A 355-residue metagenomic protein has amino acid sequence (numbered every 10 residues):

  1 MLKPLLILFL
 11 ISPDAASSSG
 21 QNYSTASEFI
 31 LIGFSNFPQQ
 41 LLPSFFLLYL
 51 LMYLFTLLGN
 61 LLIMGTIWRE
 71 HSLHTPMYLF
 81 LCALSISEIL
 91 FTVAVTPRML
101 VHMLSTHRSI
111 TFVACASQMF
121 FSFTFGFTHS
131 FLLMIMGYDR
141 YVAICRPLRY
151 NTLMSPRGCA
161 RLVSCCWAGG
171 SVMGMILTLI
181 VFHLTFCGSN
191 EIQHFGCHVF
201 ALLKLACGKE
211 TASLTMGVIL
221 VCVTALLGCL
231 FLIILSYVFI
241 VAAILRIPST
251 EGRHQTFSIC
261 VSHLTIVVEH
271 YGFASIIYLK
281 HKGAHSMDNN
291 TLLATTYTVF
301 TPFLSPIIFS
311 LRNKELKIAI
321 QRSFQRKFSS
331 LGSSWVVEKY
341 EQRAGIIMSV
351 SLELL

Functional and structural regions predicted by a protein language model:
M1-L355: Transmembrane helical core of 7TM receptor-like proteins
